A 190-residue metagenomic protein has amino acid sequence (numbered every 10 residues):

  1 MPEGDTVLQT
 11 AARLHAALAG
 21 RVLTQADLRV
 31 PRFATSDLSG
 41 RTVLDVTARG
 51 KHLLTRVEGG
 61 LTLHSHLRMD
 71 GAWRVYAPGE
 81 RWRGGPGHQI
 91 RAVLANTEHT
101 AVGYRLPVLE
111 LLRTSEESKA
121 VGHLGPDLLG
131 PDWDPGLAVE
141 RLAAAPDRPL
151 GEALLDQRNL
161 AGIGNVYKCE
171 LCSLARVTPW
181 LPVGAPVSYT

Functional and structural regions predicted by a protein language model:
M1-Y189: Structured catalytic/nucleic-acid-binding cores of DNA maintenance enzymes
